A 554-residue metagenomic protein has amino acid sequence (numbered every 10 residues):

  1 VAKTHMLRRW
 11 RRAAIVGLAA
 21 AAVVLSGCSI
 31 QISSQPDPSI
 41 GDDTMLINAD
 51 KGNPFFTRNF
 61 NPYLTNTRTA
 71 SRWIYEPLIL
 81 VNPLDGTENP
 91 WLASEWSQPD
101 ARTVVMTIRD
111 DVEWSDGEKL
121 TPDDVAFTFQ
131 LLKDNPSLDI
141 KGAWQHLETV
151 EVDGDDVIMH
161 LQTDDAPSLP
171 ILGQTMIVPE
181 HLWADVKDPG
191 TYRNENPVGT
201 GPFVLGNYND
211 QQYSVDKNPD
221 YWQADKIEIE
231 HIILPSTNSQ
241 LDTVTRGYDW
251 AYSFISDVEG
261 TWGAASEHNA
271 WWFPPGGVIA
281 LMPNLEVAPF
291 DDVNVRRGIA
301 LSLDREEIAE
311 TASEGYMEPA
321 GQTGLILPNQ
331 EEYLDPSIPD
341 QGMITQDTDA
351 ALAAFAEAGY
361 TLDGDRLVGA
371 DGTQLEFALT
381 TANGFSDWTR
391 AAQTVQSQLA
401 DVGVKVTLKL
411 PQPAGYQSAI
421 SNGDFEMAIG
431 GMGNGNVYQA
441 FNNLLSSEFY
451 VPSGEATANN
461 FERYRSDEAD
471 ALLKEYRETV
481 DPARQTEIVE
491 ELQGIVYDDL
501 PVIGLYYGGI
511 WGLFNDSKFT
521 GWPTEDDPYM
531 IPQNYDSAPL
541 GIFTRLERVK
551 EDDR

Functional and structural regions predicted by a protein language model:
N48-P99, Q130, V198: N-terminal lobe/hinge region of extracytoplasmic solute-binding protein
S94-S137, I158, P289-D291: Aromatic- and charge-enriched surface segment that lines or borders ligand/interaction sites
S97, K141-A184: Surface-exposed binding/hinge segments that line and control ligand-binding clefts or catalytic entry sites
G173-K226, H231, T348, A353 (+1 more regions): Gly/Pro-rich hinge or "lid" segments in bacterial periplasmic/extracellular proteins
D210, T361-N434: Ligand/substrate-recognition segments at binding pockets and active sites
Q212, K217, L303-P336, D387-Q396 (+1 more regions): Detector for C-terminal structural segments
K217-G263, K405-T407, Q412: Ligand-site clamp/hinge motif
A320-D363, N383-W388: Structural transition elements
